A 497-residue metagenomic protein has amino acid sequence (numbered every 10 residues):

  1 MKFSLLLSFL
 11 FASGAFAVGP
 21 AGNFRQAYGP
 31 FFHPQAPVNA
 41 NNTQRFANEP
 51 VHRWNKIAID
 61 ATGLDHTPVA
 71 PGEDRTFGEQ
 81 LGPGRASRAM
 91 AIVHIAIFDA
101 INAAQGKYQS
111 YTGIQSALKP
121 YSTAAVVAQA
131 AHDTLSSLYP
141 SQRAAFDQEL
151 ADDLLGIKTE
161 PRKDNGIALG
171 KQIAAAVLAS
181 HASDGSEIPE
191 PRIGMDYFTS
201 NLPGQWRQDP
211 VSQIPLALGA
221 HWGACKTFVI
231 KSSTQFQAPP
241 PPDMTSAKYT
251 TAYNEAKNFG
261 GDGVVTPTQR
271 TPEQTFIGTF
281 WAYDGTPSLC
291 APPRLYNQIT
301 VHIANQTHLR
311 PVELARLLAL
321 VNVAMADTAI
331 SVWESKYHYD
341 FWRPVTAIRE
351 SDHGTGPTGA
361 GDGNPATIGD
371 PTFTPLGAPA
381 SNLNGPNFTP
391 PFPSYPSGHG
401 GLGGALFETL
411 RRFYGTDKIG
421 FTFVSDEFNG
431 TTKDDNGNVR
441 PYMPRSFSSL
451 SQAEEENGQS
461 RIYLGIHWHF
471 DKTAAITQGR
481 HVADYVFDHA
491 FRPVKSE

Functional and structural regions predicted by a protein language model:
M1-A17: Fungal secretory targeting signals
V18-E497: Acidic/polar surface patches and capping/hinge elements
